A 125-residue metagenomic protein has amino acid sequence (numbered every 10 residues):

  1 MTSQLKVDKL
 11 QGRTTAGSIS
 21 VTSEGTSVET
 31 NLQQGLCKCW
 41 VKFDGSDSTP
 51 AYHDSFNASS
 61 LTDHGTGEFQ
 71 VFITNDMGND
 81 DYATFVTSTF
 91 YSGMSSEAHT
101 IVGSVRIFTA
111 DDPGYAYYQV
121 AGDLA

Functional and structural regions predicted by a protein language model:
S3-Q4, Q11-M77, S104-A125: Extracellular receptor-binding modules and their adjoining Ser/Thr/Gly/Asp/Asn-rich linkers
G78-A98: Terminal beta-strand-rich extracellular "head" domains that mediate receptor/glycan or other ligand binding
